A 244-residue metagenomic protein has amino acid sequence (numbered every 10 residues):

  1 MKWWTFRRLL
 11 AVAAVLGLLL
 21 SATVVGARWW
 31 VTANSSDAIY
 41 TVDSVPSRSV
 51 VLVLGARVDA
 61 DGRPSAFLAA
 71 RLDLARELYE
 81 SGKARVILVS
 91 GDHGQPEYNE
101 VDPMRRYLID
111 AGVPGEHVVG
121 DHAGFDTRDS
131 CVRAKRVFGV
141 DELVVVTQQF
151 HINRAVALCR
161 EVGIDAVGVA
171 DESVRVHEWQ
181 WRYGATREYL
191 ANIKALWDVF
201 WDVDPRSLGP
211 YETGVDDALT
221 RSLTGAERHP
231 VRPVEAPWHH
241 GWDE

Functional and structural regions predicted by a protein language model:
K2-D43: N-terminal type II signal-anchor transmembrane helix that functions as the membrane-insertion/stop-transfer segment
A27-A185, V231-D243: A structural signal for short, hydrophobic/glycine-enriched beta-strand patches
G94-E100, V167, L190-L196, T213-A218: A general structural signal for short secondary-structure boundary/capping elements
R182-S207: A transmembrane-helix-recognition feature enriched in membrane-embedded lipid enzymes and envelope glyco-/phospholipid
L208-E212: An alpha-beta-alpha
G214-E244: Low-complexity, Gly/Ser/Thr/Pro-rich intrinsically disordered linker/tail segments
